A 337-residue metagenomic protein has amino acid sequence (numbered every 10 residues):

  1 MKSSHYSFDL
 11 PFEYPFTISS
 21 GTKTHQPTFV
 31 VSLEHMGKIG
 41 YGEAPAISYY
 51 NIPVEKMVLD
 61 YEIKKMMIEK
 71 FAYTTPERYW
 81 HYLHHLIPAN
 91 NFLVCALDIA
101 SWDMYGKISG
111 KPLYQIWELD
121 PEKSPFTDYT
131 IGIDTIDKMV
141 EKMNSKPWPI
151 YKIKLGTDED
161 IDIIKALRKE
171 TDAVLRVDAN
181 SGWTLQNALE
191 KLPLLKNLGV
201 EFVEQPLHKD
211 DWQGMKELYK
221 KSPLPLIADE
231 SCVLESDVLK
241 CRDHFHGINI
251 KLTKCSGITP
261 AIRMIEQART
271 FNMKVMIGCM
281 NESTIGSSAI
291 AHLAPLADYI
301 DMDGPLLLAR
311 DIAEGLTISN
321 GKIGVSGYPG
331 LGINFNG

Functional and structural regions predicted by a protein language model:
M1-F12, T28, M36, G278-G337: Flexible C-terminal active-site loop/helix
H5, L33-E34, I39-I108: Metal- or metallocofactor-binding catalytic centers and their adjacent structured scaffolds across diverse enzyme
D9-T17, G199: Short Pro/Gly-enriched beta-strand edge/turn motifs at strand-loop
S19-K23: Short Gly/Pro-enriched turn/cap motifs at secondary-structure boundaries
V31, G37, L97, G110 (+6 more regions): Conserved, mostly hydrophobic/aromatic
G40-G42, P125-I131, P149-I153, L175-A179 (+5 more regions): Hydrophobic faces of well-ordered beta-strands that scaffold small-molecule active sites in alpha/beta enzyme cores
L113-S222: Metal-dependent enolase-superfamily TIM-barrel catalytic cores that perform enediolate-based chemistry
D210-D303: Catalytic alpha/beta core domains of metabolic enzymes, predominantly
